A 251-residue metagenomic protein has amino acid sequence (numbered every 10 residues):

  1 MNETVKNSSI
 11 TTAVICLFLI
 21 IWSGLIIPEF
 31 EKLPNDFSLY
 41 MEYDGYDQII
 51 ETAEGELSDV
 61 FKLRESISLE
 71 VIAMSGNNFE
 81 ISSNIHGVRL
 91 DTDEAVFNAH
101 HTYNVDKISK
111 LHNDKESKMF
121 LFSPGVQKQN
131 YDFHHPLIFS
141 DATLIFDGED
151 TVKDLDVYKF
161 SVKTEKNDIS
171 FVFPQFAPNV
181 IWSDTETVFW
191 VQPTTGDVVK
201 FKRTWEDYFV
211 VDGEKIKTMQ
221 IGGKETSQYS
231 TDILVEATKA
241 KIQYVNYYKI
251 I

Functional and structural regions predicted by a protein language model:
N2-G125, V211-E214, Q228-L234, T238-I251: Extracellular or lumenal secretory-pathway regions
E42, K62-E70, E80-S82, I145 (+4 more regions): Ser/Thr- (and often Asn-) enriched beta-sheet segments in non-cytosolic proteins
D114-G213: Membrane-proximal low-complexity regions enriched in glycine and acidic/polar residues
S183-I250: Membrane-proximal extracellular "stem/stalk" segments of glycoproteins immediately N-terminal to a transmembrane helix
